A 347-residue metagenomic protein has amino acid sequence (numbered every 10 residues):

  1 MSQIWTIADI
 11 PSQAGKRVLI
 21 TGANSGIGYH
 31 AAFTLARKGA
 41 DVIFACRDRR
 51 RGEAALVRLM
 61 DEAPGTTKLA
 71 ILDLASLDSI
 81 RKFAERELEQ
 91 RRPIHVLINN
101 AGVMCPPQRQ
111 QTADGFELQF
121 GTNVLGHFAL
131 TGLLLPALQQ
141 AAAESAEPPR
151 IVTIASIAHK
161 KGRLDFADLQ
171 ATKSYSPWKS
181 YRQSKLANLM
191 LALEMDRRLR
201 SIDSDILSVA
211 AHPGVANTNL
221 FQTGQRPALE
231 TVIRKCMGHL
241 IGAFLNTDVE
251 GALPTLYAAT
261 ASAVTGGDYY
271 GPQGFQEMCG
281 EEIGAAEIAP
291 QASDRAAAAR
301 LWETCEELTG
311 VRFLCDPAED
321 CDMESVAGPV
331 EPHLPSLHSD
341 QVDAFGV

Functional and structural regions predicted by a protein language model:
S2-E230, L308-D316, D320, L334: Rossmann-fold NAD(P)H-dependent dehydrogenase/reductase core
F44, L72, A243, P290-S293: Pocket-edge positions in alpha/beta enzyme catalytic cores
L69-L72, D268-I283, D316-V326: Charge-dense, low-complexity polyampholytic segments
D114, L118, Y175-K179, H239-G242 (+1 more regions): Short coil/turn segments at secondary-structure junctions
S184, K235-A286, S293-A299: C-terminal helical subdomain
A298-V347: Amphipathic terminal alpha-helices
